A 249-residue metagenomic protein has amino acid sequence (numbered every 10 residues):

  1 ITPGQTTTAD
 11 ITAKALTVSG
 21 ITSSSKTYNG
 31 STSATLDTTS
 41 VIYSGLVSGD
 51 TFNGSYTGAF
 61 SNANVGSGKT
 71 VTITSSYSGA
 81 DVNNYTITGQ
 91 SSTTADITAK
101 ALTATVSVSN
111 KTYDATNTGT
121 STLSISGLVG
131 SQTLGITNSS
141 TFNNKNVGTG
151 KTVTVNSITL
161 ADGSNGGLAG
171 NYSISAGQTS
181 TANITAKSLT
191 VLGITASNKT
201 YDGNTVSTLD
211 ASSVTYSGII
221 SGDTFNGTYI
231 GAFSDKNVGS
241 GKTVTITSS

Functional and structural regions predicted by a protein language model:
I1-S249: Short loop/turn motifs that initiate or flank beta-strands
